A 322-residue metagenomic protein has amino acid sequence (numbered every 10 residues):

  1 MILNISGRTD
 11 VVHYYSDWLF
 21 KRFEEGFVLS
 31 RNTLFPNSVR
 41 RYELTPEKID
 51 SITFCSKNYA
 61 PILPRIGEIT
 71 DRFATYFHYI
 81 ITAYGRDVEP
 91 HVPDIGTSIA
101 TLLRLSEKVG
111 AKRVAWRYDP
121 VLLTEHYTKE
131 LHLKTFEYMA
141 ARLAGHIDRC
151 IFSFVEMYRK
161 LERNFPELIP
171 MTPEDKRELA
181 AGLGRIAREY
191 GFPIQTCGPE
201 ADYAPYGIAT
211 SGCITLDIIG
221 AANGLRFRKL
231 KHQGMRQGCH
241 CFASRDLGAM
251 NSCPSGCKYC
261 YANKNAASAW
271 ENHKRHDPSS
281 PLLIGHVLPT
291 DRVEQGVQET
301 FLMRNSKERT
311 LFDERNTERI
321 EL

Functional and structural regions predicted by a protein language model:
M1-V88, I95, A100-A111, A266-L322: Conserved Radical SAM active-site core
R8-D10, K57, I80-Y84, D119-L123 (+2 more regions): Active-site beta-loop-alpha junctions enriched in small/polar residues
Y84-V92, P120-E130, N164-T172: Surface-exposed cleft-lining segments at the edges of enzyme active sites
T97-R163, A181-G198: Conserved C-terminal portion of the radical SAM core fold that forms the substrate/S-adenosylmethionine-binding
R159, D202-P205, A267-S268, T290-D291: Flexible loop/turn segments at secondary-structure boundaries
D175-H240: A C-terminal junction/extension of Radical SAM enzymes
Q237-N265: Local cysteine-cluster metal-coordination motifs and their immediate loop/turn environment, predominantly Fe-S cluster
